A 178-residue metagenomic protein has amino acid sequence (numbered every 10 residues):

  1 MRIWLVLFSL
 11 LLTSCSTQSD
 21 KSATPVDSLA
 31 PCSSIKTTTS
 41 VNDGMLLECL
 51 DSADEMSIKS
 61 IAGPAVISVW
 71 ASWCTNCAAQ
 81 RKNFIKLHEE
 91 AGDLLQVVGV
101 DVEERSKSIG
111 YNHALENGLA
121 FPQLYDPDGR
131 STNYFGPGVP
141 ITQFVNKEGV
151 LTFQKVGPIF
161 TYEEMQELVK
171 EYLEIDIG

Functional and structural regions predicted by a protein language model:
M1-E48, E167, I177-G178: N-terminal targeting signals for export/organelle localization
D43, A65, V139-P140: Short loop/turn microsegments at loop-to-beta-strand junctions
C49-D51, V145-N146: Short, acidic, Ser/Thr-enriched surface-loop or helix-capping motifs
A53-D54, V150: Residue-level signal for well-ordered, solvent-exposed loop/turn and beta-edge residues enriched in charged/polar side
M56-A78: Short active-site neighborhood of thiol/selenol oxidoreductases, capturing the structured segment around
V66-I67, V97, T142: Hydrophobic beta-strand anchors of alpha/beta hydrolase catalytic cores
A78-N117, P127-N133: Structural microenvironment flanking redox-active thiols in thiol-disulfide oxidoreductases
N112-A120, D126-I177: Thiol/disulfide oxidoreductase modules built on the thioredoxin-like
